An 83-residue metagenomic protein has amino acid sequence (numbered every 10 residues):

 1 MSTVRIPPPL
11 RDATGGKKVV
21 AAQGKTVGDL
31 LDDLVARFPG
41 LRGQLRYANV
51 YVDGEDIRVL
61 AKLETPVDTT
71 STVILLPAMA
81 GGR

Functional and structural regions predicted by a protein language model:
M1-R83: Ubiquitin-like/PB1-type beta-grasp interaction modules and other compact soluble beta-rich domains
